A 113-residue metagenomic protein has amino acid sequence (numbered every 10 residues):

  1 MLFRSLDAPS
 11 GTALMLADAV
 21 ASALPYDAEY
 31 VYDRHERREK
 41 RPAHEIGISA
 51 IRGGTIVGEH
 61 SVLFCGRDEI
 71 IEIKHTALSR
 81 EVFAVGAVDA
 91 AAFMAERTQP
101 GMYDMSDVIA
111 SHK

Functional and structural regions predicted by a protein language model:
F3-K113: C-terminal substrate-binding/catalytic lobe of Rossmann-fold NAD(P)-dependent oxidoreductases
